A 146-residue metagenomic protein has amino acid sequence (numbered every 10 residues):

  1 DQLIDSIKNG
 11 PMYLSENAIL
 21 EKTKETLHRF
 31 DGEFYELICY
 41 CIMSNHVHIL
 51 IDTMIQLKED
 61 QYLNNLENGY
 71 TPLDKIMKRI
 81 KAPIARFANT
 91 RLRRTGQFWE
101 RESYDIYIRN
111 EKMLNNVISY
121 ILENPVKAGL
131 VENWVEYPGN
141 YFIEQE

Functional and structural regions predicted by a protein language model:
D1-E146: Short catalytic/metal-binding and nucleic-acid-binding patches
